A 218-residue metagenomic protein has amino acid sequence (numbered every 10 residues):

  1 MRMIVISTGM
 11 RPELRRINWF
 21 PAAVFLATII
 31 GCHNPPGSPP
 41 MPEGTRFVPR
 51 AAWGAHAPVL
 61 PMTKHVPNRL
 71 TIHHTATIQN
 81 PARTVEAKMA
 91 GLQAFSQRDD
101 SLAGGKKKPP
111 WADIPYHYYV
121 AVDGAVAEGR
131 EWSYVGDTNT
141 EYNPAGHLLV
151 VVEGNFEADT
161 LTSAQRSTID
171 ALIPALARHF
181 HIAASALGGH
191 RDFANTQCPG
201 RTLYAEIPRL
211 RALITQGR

Functional and structural regions predicted by a protein language model:
M1-R15: N-terminal secretory signal peptides that target proteins for export/translocation
N18-W19, C32-T75, Q79, P110 (+3 more regions): Basic/polar, cationic surfaces and motifs that engage anionic cell-wall and phosphate/carboxylate ligands
P21-I29: Bacterial N-terminal signal peptides
K64-K107: Active-site acidic/histidine clusters and adjacent loop/turn architecture that either coordinate catalytic ions
D113-I114: Short, small/polar residue-rich loop motifs at catalytic or cofactor-binding pockets
